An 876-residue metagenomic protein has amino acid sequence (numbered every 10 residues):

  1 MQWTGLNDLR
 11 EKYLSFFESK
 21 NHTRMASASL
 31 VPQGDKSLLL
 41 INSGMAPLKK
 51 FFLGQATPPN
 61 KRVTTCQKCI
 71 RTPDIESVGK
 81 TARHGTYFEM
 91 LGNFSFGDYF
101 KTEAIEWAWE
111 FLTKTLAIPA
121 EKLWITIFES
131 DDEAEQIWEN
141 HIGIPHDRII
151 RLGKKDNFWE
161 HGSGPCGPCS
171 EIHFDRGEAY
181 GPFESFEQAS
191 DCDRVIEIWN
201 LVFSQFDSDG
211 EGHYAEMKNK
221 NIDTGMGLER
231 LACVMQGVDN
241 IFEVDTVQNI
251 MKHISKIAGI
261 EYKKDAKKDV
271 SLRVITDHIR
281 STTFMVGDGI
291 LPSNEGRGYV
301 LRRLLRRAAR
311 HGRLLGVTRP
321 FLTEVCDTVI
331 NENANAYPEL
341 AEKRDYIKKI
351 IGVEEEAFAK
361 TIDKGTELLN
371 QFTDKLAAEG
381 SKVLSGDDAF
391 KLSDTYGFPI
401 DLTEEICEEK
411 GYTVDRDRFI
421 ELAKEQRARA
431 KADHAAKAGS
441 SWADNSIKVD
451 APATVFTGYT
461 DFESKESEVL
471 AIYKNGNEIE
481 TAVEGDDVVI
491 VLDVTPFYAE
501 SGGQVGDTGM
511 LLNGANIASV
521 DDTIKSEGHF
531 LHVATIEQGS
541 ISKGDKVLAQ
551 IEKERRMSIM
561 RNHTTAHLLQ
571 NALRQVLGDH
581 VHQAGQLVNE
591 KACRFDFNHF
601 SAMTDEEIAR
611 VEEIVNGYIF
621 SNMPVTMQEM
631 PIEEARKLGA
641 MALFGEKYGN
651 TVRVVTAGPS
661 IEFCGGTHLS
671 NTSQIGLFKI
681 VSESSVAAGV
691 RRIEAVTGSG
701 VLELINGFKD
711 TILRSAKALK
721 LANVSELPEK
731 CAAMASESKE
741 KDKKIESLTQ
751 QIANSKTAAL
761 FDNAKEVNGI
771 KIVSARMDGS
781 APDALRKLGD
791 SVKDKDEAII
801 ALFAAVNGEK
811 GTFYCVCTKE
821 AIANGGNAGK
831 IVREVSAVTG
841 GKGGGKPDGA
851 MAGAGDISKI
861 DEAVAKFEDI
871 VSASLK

Functional and structural regions predicted by a protein language model:
M1-K876: A glycine- and charged-residue-rich anion-binding loop/surface
